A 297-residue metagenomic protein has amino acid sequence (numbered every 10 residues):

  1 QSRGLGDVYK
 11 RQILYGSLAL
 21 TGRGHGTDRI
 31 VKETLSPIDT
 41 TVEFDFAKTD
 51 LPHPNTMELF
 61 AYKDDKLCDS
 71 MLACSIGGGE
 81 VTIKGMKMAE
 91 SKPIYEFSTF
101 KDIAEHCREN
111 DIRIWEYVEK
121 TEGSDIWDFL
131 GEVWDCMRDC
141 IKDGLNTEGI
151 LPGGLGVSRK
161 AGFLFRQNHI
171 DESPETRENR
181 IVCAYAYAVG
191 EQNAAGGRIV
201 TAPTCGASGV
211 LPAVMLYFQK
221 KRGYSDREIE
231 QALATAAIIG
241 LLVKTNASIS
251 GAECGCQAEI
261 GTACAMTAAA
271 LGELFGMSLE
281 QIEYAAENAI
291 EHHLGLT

Functional and structural regions predicted by a protein language model:
G4-Y9: Short, small-residue-biased leader/transition segments that mark boundaries at the very start of proteins
K10-G16, S225-I238, L279-E291: Beta-strand segments within the central parallel beta-sheet cores of soluble alpha/beta enzyme folds
T34, D39-D171: C-terminal regulatory domains involved in ligand/effector binding and gene-expression control
A104, E109-I112, W127, P152 (+3 more regions): A structural signal for small-residue-enriched, beta-sheet-centric alpha/beta enzyme cores and oligomeric scaffold folds
R138-G255: Accessory "access/gating" subregions that flank catalytic or transport cores
T235, V243-T297: Hydrophobic alpha-helical bundle architecture
